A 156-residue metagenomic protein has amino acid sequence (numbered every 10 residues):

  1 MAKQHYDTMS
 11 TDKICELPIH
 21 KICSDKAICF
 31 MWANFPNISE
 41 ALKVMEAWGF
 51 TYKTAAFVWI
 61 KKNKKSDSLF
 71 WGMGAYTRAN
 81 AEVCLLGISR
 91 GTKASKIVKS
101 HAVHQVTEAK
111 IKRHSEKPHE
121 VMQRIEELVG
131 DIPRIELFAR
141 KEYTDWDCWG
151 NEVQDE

Functional and structural regions predicted by a protein language model:
M1-E156: Class I S-adenosyl-L-methionine-dependent methyltransferase catalytic core
